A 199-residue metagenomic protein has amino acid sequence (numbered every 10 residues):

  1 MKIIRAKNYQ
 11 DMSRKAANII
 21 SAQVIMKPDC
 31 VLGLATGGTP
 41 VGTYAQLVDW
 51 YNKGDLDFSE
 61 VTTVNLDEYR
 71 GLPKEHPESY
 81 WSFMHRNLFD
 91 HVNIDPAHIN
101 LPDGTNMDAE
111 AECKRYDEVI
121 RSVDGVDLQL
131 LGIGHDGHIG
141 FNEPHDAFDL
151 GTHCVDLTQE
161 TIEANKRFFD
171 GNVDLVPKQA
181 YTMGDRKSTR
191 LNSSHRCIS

Functional and structural regions predicted by a protein language model:
M1-L32, E110: N-terminal glycine-/serine-/threonine-rich phosphate-binding loop
M26-N52: Glycine-rich N-terminal segment of FAD-binding domains in flavoprotein oxidoreductases, spanning the beta-loop-helix
C30, G38-T43, E118-P144: A glycine-rich beta-strand to alpha-helix segment that forms a phosphate/ribose-binding loop at ligand/cofactor sites
G33-G37, N65, P102-D103, L130-I133 (+2 more regions): Short beta-strand segments
Q46-D57, Y80-S82, P144-C154: A glycine- and small-aliphatic-rich helix-loop capping segment at beta-alpha/alpha-beta transitions that lines
L56-Q129: Ligand-binding beta-strand-loop-alpha-helix segment within the catalytic cores of soluble metabolic enzymes
D136, G140-D185: Class I SAM-dependent methyltransferase SAM-binding "motif I" and its flanking Rossmann-like core
L191, H195-S199: Single conserved hydrophobic/aromatic residue that forms the stacking wall/gate of nucleotide- or nucleobase-binding
